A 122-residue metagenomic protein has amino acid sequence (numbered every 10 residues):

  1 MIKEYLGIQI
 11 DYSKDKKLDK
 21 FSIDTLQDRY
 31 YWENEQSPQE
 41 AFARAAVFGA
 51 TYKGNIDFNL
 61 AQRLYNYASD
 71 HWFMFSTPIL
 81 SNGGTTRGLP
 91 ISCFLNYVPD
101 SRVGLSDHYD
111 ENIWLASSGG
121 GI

Functional and structural regions predicted by a protein language model:
M1-I122: Extended catalytic cores of very large enzyme megasubunits
